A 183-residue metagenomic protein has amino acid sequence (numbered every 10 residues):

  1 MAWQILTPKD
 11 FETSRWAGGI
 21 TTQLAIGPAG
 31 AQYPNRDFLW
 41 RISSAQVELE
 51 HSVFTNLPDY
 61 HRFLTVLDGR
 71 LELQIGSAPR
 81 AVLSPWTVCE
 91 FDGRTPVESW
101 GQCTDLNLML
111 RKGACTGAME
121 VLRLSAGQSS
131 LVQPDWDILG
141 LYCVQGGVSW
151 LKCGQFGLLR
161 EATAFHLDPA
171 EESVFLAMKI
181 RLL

Functional and structural regions predicted by a protein language model:
M1-L183: Jelly-roll (double-stranded beta-helix
